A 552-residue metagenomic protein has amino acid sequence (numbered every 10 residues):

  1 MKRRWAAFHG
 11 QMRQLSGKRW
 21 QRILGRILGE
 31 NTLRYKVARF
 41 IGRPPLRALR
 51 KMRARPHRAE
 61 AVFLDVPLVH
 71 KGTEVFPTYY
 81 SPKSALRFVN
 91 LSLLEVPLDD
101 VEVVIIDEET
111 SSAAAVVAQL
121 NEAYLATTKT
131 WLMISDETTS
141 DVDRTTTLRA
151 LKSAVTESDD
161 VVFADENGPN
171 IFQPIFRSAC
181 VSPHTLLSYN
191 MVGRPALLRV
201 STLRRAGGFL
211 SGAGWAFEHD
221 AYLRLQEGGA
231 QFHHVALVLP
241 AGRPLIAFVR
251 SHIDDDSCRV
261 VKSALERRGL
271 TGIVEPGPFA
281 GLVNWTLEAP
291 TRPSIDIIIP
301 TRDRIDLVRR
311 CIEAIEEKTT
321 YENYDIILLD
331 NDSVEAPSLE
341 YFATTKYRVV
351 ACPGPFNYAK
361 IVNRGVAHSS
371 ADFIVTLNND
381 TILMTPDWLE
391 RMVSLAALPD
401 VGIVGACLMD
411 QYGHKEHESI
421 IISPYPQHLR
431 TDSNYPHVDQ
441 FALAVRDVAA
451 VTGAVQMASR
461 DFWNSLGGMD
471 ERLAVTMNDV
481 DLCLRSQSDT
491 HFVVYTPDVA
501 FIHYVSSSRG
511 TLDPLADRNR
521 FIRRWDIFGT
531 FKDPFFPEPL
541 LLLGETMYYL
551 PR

Functional and structural regions predicted by a protein language model:
K2-E95, I253-I295, G402, Y412 (+5 more regions): C-terminal, non-catalytic tails of nucleotide-sugar-dependent glycosyltransferases
E74, D100-V104, D220, S294-I298 (+2 more regions): Cell-envelope/extracellular polymer assembly enzymes that use nucleotide-activated donors
A85-D100, E313-N323: Short, acidic, metal-binding catalytic loop of nucleotide-sugar glycosyltransferases
S111-L125, C352-S369: Glycine-rich, basic loop-to-helix element that forms the pyrophosphate-binding segment of sugar-nucleotide handling
W131-L132, I374: Short aromatic/hydrophobic "clamp" motif used to bind/position activated sugar donors
R144-P174, I382-I422: Conserved donor NDP-sugar-binding/catalytic core segment of glycosyltransferases
P174-L197, A367, D410, S423-D461 (+1 more regions): A recurrent flexible, glycine/aromatic-enriched loop bordering the glycosyltransferase active site that acts as
T202, G212-L237, V261, L389-M392 (+2 more regions): A short, conserved alpha-helix in the catalytic core of glycosyltransferases
